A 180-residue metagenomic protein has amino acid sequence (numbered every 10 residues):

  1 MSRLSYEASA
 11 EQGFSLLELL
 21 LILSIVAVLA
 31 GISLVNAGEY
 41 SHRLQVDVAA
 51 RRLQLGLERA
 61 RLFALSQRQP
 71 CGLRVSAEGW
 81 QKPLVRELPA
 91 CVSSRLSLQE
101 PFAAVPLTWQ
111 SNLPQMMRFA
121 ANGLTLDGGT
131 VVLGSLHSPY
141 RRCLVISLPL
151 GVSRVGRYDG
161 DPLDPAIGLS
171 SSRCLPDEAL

Functional and structural regions predicted by a protein language model:
M1-A27: Glycine-centered recognition micro-motifs in short, flexible terminal segments and loops
M1-E7, V28, I32-V48, L55-L62 (+2 more regions): N-terminal helix-rich module
F14, V48-A49: A generic structural signal for short
